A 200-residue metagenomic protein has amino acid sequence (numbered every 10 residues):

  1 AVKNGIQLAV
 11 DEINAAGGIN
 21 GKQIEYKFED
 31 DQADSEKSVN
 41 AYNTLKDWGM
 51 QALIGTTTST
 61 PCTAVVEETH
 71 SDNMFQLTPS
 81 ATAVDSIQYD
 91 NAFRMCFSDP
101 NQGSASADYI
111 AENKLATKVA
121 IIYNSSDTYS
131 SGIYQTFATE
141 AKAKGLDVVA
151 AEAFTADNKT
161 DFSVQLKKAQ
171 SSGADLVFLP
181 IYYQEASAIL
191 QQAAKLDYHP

Functional and structural regions predicted by a protein language model:
A1-N20, Q135-A143: Short, polar/charged alpha-helical segment
A1-N4, A16-S86, M95, S187: Beta-alpha junction/loop-to-helix N-cap segments that form part of ligand/metal-binding clefts
I19-D31, Q88-A92, K142-K159: Short beta-strand elements in bilobed, periplasmic/extracellular small-molecule ligand-binding domains
E29-Q32, G55-T58, P79-T82, C96-S98 (+3 more regions): Active-site-proximal beta-strand/loop segments in catalytic clefts of secreted hydrolases
Q32-Q51, Y109-E112, T160-G173: Short, well-structured alpha-helical segments in soluble
L45-T57, L77-P79, K118-Y123, G173-Y183 (+2 more regions): Periplasmic-binding protein-like
A92-T155, D175-L176: An alpha-beta-alpha
I133-P200: Extracellular/periplasmic bilobed ligand-binding domains
